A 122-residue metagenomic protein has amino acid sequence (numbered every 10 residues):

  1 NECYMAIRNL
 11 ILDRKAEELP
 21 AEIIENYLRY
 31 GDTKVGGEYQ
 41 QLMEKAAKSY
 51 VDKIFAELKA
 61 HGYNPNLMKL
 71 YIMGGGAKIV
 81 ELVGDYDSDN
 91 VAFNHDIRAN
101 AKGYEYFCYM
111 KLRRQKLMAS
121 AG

Functional and structural regions predicted by a protein language model:
C3-G122: Helical "lid/coupling" subdomains associated with nucleotide-phosphate turnover
